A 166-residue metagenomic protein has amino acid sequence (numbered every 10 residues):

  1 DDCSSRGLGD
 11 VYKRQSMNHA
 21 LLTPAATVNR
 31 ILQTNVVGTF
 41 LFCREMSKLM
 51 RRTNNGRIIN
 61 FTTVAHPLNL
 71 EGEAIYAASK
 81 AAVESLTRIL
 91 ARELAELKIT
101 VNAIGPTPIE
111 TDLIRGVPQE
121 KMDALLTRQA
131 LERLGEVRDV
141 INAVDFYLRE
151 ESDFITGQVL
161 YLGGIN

Functional and structural regions predicted by a protein language model:
D1-Y12: Single conserved hydrophobic/aromatic residue that forms the stacking wall/gate of nucleotide- or nucleobase-binding
K13-R14, L21-F40, I59, V83 (+1 more regions): Catalytic Tyr-X3-Lys loop
N18-A20, P24-N29, I114, K121 (+1 more regions): Substrate-binding pocket helix/loop in short-chain dehydrogenase/reductase
L21, L68-A74, E96-L97, E132 (+1 more regions): Active-site loop immediately N-terminal to the catalytic Tyr-X3-Lys motif of short-chain dehydrogenase/reductase
F40, R133-L162: C-terminal substrate-recognition "lid" of short-chain dehydrogenase/reductases
C43, S79: Active-site helix of classical SDR
T63: Residue(s) in the substrate-gating loop at a strand-loop-helix junction that position the organic substrate next
A95, T100, I155-G157: Short, small/polar-rich loop/turn modules that mediate ligand/substrate recognition or access, typified
